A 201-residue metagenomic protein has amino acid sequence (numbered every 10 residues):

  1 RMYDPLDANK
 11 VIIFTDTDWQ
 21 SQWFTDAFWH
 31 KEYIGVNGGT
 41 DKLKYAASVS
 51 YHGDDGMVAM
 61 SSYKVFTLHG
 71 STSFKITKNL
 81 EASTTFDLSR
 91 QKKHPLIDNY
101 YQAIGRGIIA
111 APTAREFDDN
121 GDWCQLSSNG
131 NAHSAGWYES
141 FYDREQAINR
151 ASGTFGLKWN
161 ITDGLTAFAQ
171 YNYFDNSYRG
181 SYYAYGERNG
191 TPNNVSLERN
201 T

Functional and structural regions predicted by a protein language model:
R1-D16, G56-S61, T67, S71-S152 (+2 more regions): Surface-exposed loop/interface segments of Gram-negative outer-membrane beta-barrel transport/assembly proteins
D4-G35, V49-V58: Short strand-turn segments of transmembrane beta-barrel domains in outer membranes, especially the first one or two
F24, F28, D143-N149, G153 (+2 more regions): Catalytic cores of large soluble enzymes that bind and process phosphate-bearing ligands
W29, T40-D41, K75-N79, N160-T162: Outer-membrane beta-barrel channels and translocator barrels
I34-G38, G70-F74, G153-W159: Residues on the lipid-exposed face of transmembrane beta-strands in outer-membrane beta-barrel proteins
L165: An active-site-proximal structural segment forming one wall of the substrate-binding cleft that immediately precedes
